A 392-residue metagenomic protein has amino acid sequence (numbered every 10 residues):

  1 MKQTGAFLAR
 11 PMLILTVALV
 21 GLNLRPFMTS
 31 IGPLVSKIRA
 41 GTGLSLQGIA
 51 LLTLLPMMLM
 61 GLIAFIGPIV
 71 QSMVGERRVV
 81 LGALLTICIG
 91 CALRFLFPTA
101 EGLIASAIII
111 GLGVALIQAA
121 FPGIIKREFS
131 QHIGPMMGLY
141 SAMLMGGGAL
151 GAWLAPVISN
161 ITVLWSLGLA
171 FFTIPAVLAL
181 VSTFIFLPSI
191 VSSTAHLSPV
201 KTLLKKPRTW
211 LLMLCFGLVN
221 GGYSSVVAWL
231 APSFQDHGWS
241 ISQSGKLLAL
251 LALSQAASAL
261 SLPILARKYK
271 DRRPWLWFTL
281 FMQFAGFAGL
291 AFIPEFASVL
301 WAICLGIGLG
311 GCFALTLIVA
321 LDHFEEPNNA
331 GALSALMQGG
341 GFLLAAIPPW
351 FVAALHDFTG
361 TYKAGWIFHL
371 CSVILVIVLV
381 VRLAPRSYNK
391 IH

Functional and structural regions predicted by a protein language model:
I31-G32, R208-A249, A256-A259: Extracytoplasmic gate region of multi-pass secondary transporters
G43, G75, L96-E101, S130 (+2 more regions): Helix-breaking motifs and short loop linkers at transmembrane-helix boundaries and internal kinks in secondary membrane
L62-E101: Conserved MFS/SLC helix-loop-helix module at the cytosolic interface between two early adjacent transmembrane helices
I63-G75, S258-D271: Helix-to-loop junctions at the C-terminal end of transmembrane segments in multipass secondary transporters
S106-A142: Cytoplasmic helix-loop-helix junction between adjacent transmembrane helices in 12-TM secondary transporters
L116-F129, G311-E325: Intracellular juxtamembrane helix-capping segments at the cytosolic ends of symmetry-related transmembrane helices
Q131-H132, G138-L187: Helix-loop-helix hairpin linking two adjacent transmembrane segments in secondary transporters
F324-T361, H369: A late C-terminal transmembrane helix in Major Facilitator Superfamily
